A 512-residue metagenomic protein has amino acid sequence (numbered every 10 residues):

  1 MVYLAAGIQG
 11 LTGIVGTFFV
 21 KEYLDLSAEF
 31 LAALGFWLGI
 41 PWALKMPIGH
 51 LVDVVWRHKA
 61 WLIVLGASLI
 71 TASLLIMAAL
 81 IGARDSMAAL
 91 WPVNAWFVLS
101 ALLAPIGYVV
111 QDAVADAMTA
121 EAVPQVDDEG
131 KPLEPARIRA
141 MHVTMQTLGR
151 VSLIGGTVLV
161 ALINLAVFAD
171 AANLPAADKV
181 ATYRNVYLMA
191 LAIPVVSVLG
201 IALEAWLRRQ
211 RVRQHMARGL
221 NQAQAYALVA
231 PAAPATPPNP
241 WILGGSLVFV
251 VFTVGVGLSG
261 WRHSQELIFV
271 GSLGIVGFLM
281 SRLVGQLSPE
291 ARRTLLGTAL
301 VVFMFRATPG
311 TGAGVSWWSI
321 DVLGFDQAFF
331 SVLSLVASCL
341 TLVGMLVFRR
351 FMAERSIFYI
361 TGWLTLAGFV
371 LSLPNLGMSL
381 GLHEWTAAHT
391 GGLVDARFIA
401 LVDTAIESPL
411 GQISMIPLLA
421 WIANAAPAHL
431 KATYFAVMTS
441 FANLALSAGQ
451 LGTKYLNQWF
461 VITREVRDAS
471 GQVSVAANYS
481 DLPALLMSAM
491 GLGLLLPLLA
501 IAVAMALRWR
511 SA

Functional and structural regions predicted by a protein language model:
M1-W42, F252-I268, T294-L323, F330-S331: Helix-loop boundary and gating motifs at the non-cytosolic
V2-Y3, F36-W42, W96-V167, T308 (+3 more regions): Substrate-agnostic recognition of the 12-TM MFS/MFS-like secondary transporter fold
V20, V52-W56, D85, I163 (+4 more regions): Interfacial helix-cap and linker-helix signal at transmembrane-aqueous boundaries of multi-pass secondary transporters
A32-V54, A67, T71-A72, L335-F348: Central cavity-lining transmembrane alpha-helices of secondary-active solute carriers, predominantly the Major
L34-W42, I193, L273, V332-T341 (+3 more regions): Transmembrane alpha-helical segments of major facilitator superfamily
W42-H58, F168, V343-W363, L382 (+1 more regions): Helix-to-loop junctions at the C-terminal end of transmembrane segments in multipass secondary transporters
L65-W91, A367-L393: C-terminal ends and interior cores of transmembrane alpha-helices in multi-pass membrane transporters/permeases
I81, S86-A88, P92-V98, A117 (+2 more regions): Intracellular loop-helix junctions on the cytosolic face of multi-pass helical membrane proteins
